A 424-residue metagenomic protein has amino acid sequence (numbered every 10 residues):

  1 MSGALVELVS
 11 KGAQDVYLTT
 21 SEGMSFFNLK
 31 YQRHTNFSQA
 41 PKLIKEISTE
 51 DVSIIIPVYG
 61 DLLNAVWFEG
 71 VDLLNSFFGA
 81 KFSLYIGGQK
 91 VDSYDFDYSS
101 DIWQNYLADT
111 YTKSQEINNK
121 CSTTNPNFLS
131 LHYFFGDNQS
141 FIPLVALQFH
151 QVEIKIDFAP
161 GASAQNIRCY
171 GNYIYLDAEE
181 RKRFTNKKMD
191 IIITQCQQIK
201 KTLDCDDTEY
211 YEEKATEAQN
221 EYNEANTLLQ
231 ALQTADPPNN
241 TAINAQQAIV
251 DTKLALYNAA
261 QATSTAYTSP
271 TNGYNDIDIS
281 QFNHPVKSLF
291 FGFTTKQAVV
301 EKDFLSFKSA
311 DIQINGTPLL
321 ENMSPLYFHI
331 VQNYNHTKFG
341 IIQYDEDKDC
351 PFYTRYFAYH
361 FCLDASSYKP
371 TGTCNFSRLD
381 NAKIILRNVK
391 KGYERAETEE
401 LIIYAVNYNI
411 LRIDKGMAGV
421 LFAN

Functional and structural regions predicted by a protein language model:
M1-E209, A262-N424: Short, low-complexity Pro/Thr/Gly
C205-T263: Extended amphipathic alpha-helical heptad-repeat regions
